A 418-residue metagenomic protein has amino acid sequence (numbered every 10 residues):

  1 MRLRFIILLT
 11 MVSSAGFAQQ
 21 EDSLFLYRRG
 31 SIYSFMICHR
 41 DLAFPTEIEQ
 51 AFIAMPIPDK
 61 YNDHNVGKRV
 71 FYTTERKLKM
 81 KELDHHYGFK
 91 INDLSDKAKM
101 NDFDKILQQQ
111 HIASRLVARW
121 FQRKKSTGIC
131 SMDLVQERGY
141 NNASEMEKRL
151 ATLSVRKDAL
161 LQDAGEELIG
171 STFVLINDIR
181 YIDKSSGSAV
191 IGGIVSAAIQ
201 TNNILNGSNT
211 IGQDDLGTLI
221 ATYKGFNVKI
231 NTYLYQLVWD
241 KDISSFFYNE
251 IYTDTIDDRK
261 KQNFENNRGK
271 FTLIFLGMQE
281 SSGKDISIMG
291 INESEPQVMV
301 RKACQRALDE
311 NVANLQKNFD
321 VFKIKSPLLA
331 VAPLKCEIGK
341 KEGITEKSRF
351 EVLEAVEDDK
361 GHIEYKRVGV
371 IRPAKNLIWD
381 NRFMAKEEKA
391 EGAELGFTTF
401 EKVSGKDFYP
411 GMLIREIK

Functional and structural regions predicted by a protein language model:
L3-S13: Sec-dependent N-terminal signal peptides
S14-A18: Sec/Tat signal peptide C-region and signal peptidase I cleavage site
Q19-K418: Surface-exposed, polar/charged interaction patches used for macromolecular assembly or partner binding
